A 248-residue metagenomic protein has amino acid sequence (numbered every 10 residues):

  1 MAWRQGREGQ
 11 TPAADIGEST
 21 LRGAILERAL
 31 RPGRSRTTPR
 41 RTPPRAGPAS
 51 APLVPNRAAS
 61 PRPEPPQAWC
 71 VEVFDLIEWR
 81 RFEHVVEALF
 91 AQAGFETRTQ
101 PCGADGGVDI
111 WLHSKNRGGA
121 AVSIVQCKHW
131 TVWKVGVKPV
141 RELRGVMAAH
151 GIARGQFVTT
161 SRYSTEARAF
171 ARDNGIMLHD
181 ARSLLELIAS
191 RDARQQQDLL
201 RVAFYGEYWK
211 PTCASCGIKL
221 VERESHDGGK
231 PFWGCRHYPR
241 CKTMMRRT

Functional and structural regions predicted by a protein language model:
M1-G106, W111-T248: Mixed-charge (Asp/Glu-Lys/Arg
